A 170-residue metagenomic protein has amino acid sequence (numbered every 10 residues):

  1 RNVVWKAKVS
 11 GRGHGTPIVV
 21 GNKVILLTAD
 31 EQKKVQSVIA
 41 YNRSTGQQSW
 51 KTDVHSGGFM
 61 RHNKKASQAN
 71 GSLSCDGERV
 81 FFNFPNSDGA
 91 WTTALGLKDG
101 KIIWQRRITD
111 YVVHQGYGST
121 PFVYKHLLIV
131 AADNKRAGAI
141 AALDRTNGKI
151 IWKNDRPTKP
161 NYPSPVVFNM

Functional and structural regions predicted by a protein language model:
R1-M170: Noncatalytic, solvent-exposed loop/strand surfaces of beta-propeller-type extracellular/periplasmic domains
